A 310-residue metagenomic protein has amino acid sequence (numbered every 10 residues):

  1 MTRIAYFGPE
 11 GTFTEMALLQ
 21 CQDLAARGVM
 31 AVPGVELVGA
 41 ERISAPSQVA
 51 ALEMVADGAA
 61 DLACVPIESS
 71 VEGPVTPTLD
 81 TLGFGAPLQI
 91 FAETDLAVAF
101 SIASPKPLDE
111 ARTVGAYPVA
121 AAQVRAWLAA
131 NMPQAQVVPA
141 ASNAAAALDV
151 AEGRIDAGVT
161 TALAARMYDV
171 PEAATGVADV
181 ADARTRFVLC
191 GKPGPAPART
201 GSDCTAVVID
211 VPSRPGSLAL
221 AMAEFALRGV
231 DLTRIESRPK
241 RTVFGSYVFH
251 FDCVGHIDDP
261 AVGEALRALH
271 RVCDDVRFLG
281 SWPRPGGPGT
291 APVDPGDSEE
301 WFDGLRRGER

Functional and structural regions predicted by a protein language model:
M1-R310: Domain-level signature for soluble enzymes in the chorismate/prephenate branch of the shikimate pathway
